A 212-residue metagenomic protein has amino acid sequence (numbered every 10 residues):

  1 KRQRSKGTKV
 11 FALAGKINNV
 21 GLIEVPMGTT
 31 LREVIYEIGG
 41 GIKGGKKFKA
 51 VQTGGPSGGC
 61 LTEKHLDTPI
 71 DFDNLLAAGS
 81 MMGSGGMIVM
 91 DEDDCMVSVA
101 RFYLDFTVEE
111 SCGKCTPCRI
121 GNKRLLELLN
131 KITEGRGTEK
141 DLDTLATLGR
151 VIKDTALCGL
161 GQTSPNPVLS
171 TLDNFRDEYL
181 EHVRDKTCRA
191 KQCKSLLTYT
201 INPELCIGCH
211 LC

Functional and structural regions predicted by a protein language model:
K1-T198: Redox cofactor-anchoring modules in respiratory/redox and cofactor-processing assemblies
T198-E204: Acidic, Ser/Thr/Pro/Gly-enriched interdomain connector segments
C206, C212: Short cysteine-rich clusters marking metal-coordination/redox-active sites
